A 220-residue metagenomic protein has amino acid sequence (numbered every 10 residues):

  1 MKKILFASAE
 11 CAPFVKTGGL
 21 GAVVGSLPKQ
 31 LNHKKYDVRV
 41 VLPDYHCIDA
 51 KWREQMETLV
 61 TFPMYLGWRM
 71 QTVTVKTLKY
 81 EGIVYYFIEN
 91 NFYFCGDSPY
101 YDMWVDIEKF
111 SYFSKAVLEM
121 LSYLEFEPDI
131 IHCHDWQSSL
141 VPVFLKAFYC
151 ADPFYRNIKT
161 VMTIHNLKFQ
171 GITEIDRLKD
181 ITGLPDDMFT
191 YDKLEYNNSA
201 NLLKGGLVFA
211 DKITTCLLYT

Functional and structural regions predicted by a protein language model:
M1-L218: Catalytic cores of nucleotide-sugar-dependent glycosyltransferases that transfer UDP/GDP/TDP-activated
